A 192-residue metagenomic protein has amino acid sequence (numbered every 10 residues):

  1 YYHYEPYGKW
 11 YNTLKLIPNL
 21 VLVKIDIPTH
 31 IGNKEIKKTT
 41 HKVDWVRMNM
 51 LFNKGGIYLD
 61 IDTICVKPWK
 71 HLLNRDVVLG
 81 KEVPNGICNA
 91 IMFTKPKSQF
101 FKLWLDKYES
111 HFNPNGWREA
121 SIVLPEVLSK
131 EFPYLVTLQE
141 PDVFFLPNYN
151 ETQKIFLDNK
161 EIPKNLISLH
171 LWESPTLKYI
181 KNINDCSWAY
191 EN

Functional and structural regions predicted by a protein language model:
Y1-D44, L59-N192: Glycosyltransferase-associated regions of secretory-pathway enzymes, highlighting luminal stem/catalytic domains
W45-G55: Small-residue hinge/turn detector
